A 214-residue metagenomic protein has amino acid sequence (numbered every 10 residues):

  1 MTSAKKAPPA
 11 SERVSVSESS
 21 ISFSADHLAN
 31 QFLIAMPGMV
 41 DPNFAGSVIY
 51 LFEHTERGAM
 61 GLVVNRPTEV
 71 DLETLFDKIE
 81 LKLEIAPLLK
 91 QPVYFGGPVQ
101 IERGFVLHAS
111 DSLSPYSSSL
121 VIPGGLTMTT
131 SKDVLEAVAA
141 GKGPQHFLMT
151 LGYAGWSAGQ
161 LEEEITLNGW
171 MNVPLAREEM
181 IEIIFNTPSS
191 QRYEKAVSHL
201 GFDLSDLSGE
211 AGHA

Functional and structural regions predicted by a protein language model:
T2-M149, A154-A214: A short aromatic-anchored loop/beta-hairpin motif
